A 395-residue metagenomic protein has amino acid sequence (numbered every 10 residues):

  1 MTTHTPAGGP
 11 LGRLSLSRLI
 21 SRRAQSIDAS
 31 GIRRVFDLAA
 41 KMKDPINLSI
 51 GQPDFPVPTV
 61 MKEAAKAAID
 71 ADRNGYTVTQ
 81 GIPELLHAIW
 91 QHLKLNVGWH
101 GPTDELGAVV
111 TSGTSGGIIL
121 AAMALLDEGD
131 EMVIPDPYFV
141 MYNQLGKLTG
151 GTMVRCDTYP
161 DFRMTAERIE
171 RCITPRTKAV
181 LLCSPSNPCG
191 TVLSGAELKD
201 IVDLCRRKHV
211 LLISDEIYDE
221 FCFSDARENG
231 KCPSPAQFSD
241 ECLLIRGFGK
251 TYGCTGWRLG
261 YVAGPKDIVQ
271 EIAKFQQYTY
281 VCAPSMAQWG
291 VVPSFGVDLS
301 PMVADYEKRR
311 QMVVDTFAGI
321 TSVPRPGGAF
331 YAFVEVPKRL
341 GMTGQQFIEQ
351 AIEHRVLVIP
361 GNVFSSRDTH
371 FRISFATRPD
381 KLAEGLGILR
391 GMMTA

Functional and structural regions predicted by a protein language model:
T2-D28, F36-M42, I46, I50-A68 (+1 more regions): PLP-dependent class I/II
V35, D72-G75, A88-H92, V97: Glycine-rich loop-to-alpha-helix module at the N-terminal edge of alpha/beta enzyme cores
G75-Y76, Y218: Intrinsically disordered, tyrosine-centered linear signaling motifs in cytosolic regions
Q80-G81: Short beta-strand to alpha-helix junction loop
L85-I89, G113: Conserved AMP-binding/adenylate-forming core of the ANL superfamily
